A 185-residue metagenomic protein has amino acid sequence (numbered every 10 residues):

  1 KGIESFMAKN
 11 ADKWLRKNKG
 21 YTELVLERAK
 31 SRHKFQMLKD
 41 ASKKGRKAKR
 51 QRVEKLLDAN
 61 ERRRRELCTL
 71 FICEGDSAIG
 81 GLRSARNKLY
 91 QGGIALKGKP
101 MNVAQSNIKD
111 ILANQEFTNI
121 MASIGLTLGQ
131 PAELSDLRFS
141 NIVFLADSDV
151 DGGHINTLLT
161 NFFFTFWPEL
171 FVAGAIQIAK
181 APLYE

Functional and structural regions predicted by a protein language model:
K1-K99, A132-L134, N141: GHKL-family ATPase ATP-binding module
H33-K47, C68-T69, S84-A85, Q105-E185: C-terminal interaction appendages of subunits in large macromolecular complexes
M101-V103: A short acidic, often aromatic-flanked loop/helix-cap motif at beta-alpha or helix-coil junctions that lines enzyme
